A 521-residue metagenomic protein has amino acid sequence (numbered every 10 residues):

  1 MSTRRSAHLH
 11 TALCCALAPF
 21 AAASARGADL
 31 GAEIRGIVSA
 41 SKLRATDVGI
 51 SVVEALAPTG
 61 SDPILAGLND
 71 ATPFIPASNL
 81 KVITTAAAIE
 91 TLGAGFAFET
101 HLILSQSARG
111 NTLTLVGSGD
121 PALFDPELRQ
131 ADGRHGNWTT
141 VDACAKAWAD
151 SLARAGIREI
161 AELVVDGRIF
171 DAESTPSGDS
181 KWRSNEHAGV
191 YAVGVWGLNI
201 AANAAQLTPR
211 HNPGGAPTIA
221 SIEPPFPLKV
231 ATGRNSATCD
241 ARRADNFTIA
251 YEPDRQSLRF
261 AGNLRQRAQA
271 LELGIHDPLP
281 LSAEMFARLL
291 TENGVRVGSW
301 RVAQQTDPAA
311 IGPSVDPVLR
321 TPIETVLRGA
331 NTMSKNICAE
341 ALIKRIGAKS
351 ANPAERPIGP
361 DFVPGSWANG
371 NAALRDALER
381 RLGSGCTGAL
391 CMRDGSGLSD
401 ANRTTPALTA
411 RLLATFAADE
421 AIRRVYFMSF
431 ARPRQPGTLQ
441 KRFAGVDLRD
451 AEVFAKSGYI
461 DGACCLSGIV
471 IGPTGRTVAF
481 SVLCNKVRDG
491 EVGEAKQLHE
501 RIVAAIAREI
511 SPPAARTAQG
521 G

Functional and structural regions predicted by a protein language model:
S2-A12: Bacterial N-terminal signal peptides that target proteins for export
H10-F20: Bacterial N-terminal signal peptides
R26-A57, A66-P73, L92-G95, A147-G156 (+1 more regions): Beta-lactamase-like hydrolase cores
D47-V48, R109-W196, N203, I346-L408: Mid-domain, small-residue-enriched loop/turn segments at the edges of structured enzyme/sensor domains
I64-G67, A143, M333, I343-G520: Small-residue-rich helix-loop
P76-A94, L163, L198, M285-L290 (+3 more regions): Active-site SXXK
E90-G110, G298-Q305, R423-F427: Short, well-structured active-site flanking segments
G233-F427: A small/polar active-site loop signature that marks catalytic segments
